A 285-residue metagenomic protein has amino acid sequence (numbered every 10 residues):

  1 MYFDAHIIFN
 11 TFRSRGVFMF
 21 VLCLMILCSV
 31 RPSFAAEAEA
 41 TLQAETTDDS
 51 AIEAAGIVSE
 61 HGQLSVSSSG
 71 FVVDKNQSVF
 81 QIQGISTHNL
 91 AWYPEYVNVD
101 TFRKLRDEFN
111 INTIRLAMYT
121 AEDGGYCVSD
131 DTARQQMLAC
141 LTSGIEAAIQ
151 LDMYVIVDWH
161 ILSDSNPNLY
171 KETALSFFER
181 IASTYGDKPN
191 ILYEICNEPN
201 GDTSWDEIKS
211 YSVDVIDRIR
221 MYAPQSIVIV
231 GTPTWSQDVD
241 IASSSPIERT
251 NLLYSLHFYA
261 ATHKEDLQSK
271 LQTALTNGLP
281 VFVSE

Functional and structural regions predicted by a protein language model:
M1-F12: N-terminal secretory signal peptides that target proteins for export/translocation
M19-S29: Bacterial N-terminal signal peptides
V30-A38: Sec-dependent signal peptide cleavage junction
E37-E39, Q43-E45: Intrinsically disordered, low-complexity segments used as extracellular stalks/linkers and nuclear/regulatory IDRs
A44-T113, D131: N-terminal carbohydrate-binding accessory modules
H61-L64, N89, P94, K171-L192 (+1 more regions): Extracellular glycoside hydrolase catalytic/binding regions
N98-L162, T173-S176: Aromatic-lined substrate-binding rim segments of carbohydrate-active enzymes
D123-D130, S163-N168, G201-W205, D238-D240: Extracytoplasmic/secreted cell-surface and envelope-processing proteins
